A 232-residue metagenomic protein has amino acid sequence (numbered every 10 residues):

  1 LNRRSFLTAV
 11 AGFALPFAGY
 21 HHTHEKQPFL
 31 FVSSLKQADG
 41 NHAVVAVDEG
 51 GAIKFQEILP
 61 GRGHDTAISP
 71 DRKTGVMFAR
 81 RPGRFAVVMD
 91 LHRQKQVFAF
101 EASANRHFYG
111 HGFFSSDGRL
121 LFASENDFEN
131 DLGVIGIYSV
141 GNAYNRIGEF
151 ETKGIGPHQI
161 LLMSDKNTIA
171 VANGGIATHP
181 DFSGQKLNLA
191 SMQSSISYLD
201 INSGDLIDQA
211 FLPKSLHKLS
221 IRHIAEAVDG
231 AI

Functional and structural regions predicted by a protein language model:
L1-T23: N-terminal export signals
S34-L35, S124-D127, V171-S191: Short, conserved, GDST-rich strand-edge loop motifs in beta-rich repeat architectures
A52-E57, K95-A102, N145-F150, I207-P213: A short beta-strand motif characteristic of beta-propeller blades
E57-S115: Blade-loop segments of beta-propeller domains
R62-A67, H107-H111, I155-L161, K218-H223: Repeated scaffold domains used in trafficking and secretory/extracellular systems, primarily beta-propellers
P70-D71, S116-D117, S164-D165, V228-D229: Residue-level detector of Asp-centered blade-edge/turn motifs that repeat once per structural unit in beta-propeller
I135-V140, A190-I201: Beta-propeller blade signature
